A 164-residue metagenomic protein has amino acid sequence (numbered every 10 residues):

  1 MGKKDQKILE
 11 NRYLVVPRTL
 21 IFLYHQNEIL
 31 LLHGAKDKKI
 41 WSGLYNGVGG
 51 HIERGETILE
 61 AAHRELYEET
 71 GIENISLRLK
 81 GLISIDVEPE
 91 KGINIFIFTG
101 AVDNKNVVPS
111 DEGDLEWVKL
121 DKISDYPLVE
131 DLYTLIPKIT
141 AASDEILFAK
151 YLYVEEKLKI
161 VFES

Functional and structural regions predicted by a protein language model:
G2, T140-S164: Charged phosphate-binding loop/patch that engages nucleotide di/tri-phosphates or the phosphate backbone of nucleic
D5-L30: Conserved N-terminal beta-strand and adjoining loop/helix that marks the start of the Nudix/MutT-like hydrolase domain
I8, K80-V87: Short, solvent-exposed loop/turn elements at beta->coil junctions and helix N-caps that rim active or binding pockets
P17-T19, N27, I93-F96, G113 (+2 more regions): Change "...and in nucleic-acid phosphodiester-cleaving endonucleases..." to "...and in nucleic-acid processing enzymes
I21, L79, F98-G100, Y151: A structural signal for short, well-ordered beta-strand segments
E28-Y67, L82, Y153, L158-S164: Conserved Nudix-box catalytic region and its N-terminal flanking loop in Nudix hydrolases and closely related
I52-I75, I85-I139, K159-S164: Unchanged
I72-G81, L147: A short coil-to-beta-strand element that immediately follows conserved catalytic motifs
